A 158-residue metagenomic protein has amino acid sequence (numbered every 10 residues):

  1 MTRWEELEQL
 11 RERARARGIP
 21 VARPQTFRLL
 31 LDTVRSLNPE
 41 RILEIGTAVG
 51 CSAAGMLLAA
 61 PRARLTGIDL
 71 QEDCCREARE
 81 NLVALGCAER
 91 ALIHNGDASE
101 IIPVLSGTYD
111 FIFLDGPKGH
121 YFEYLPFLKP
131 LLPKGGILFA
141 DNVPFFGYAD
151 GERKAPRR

Functional and structural regions predicted by a protein language model:
M1-F111, K118-F139, V143-R158: A short alpha-helical cap/connector motif
